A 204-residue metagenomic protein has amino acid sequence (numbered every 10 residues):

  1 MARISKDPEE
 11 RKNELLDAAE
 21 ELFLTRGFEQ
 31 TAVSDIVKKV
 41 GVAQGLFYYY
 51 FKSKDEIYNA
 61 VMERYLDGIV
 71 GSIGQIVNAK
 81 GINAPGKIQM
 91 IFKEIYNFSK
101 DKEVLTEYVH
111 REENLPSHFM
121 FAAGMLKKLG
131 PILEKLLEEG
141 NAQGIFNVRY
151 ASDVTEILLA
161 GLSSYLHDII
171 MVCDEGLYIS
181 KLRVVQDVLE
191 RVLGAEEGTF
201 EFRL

Functional and structural regions predicted by a protein language model:
A2, M90, N97, P131 (+3 more regions): C-terminal peripheral helix-coil segments that are non-catalytic and often amphipathic
E14, L22-E56, A60-V61: Helix-turn-helix
T25-E29, K80, K102, Q143: Short coil/turn segments at alpha/beta junctions that flank glycine-rich nucleotide-binding fingerprints
A60, G74-D101, T155-L158, E197-L204: Hydrophobic alpha-helical connector segments
E63-I69: Short, basic, alpha-helical segments at the C-terminal edge of helix-turn-helix-like DNA-binding modules
K100-K135, A142-I145: Short secondary-structure transition hinges
N147, A151-T155: Membrane-interface starts of transmembrane alpha-helices
